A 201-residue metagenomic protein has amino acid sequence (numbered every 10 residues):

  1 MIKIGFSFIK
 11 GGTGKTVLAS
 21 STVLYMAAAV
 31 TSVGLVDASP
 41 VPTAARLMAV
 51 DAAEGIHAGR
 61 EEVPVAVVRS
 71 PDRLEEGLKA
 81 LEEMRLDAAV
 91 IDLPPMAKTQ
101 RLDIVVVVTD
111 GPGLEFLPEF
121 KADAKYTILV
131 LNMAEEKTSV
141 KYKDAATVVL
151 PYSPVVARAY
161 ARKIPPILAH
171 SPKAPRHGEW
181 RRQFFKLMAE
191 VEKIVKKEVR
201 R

Functional and structural regions predicted by a protein language model:
M1-A29: Walker A (P-loop) phosphate-binding motif
M1-K3, K125, R181, L187-R201: Acidic-aromatic/histidine active-site loop/patch
S7-G12, A28-V90, P95-A97, A161: P-loop/Walker-type NTP enzyme "switch/lid" segment
K15, A19, V23, A44 (+3 more regions): Short, highly selective alpha-helical patches that border small-molecule cofactor pockets in redox/cofactor-processing
T16, S70-P71, H177: A conditional alpha-helix N-cap/helix-loop micro-motif detector
M26, L81-R85, F120-K121, L187-V191 (+1 more regions): Hydrophobic, Leu/Ile/Phe/Ala-enriched alpha-helical segments that form helix-helix packing faces
A29, G34, E83, A88-R158: Conserved catalytic-core segment of NTP-binding enzymes
M133-S171, P175, W180, F184 (+1 more regions): Beta-strand-loop-alpha "switch" segments that mediate conformational coupling across diverse proteins
